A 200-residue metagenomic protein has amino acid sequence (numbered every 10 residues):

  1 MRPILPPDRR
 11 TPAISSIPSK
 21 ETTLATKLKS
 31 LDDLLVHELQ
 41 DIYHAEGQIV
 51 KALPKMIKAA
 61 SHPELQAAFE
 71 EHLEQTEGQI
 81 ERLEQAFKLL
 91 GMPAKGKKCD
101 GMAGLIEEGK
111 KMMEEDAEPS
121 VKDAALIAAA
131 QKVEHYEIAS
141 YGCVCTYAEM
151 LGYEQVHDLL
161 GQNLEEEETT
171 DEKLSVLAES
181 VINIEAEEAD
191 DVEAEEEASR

Functional and structural regions predicted by a protein language model:
R2-R200: Amphipathic alpha-helical hairpins
